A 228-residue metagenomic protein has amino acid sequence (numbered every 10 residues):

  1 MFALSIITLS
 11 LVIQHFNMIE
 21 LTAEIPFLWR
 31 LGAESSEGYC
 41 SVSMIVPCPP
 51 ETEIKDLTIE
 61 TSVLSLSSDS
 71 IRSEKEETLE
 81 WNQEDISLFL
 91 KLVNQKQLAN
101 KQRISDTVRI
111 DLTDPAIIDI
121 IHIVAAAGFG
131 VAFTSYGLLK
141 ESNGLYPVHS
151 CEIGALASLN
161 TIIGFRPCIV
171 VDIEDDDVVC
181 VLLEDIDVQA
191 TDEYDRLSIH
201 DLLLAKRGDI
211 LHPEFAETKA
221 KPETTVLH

Functional and structural regions predicted by a protein language model:
F2-F165, I186-I199, D209-H228: Mixed-charge, low-complexity intrinsically disordered regions
G164-D176, V181: Short beta-strand-centered aromatic/proline hotspots
D201-A205: Intrinsically disordered, low-complexity Pro/Gly/Ser/Thr-rich segments with frequent PxxP/GP/PP motifs and embedded
